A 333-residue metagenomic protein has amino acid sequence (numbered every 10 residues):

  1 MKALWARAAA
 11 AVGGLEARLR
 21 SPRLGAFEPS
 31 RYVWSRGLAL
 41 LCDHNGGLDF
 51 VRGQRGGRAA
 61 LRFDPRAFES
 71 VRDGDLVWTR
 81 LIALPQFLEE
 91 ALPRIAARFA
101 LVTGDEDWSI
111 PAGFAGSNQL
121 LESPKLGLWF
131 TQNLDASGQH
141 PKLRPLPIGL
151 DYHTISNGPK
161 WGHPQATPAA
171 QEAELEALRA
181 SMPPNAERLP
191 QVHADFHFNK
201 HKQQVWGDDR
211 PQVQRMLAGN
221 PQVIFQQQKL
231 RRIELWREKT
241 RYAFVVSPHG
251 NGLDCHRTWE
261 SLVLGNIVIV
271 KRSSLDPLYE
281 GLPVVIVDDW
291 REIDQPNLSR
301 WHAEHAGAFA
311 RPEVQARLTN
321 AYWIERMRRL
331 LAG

Functional and structural regions predicted by a protein language model:
M1-A3: Boundary detector for helix-to-coil junctions that initiate low-complexity/charged tails
A10-G252, K271-L275, Y279-I286, N297-G333: Nucleotide-sugar donor-binding catalytic core of glycosyltransferases
T240-R241, L262-G265: Conserved donor-binding/catalytic loop of nucleotide-activated donor transferases
H256-E260: A short, glycine- and acidic-residue-rich donor-binding loop in the catalytic cores of nucleotide-sugar-dependent
D289-W290: C-terminal accessory segments of extracellular proteins
D294: GIY-YIG nuclease catalytic motif and its immediate N-terminal context
